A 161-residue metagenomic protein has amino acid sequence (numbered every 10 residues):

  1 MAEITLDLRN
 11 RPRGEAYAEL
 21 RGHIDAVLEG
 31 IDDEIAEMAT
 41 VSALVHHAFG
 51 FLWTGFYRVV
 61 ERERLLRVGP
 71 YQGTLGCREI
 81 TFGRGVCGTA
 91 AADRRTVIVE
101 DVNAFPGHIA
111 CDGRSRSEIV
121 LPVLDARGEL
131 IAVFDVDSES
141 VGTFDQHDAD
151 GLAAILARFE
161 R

Functional and structural regions predicted by a protein language model:
M1-L75, A154-R161: Intrinsically disordered, low-complexity terminal regulatory regions
W53, V120, V133: Short hydrophobic/aromatic beta-strand element in the GNAT-like acyltransferase core that lines or flanks the acyl-donor
V59, E63-G113: Regulatory sensory and allosteric helical modules in signal-transduction proteins and certain transcription factors
T74, S138-E139: A short acidic/small-residue loop/turn micro-motif
S117-D125: A short, aliphatic-rich beta-strand micro-motif
L124-S138: Sensory-domain boundary capping and coupling elements
V141-D148: A short acidic/glycine-rich loop-to-helix N-cap element
